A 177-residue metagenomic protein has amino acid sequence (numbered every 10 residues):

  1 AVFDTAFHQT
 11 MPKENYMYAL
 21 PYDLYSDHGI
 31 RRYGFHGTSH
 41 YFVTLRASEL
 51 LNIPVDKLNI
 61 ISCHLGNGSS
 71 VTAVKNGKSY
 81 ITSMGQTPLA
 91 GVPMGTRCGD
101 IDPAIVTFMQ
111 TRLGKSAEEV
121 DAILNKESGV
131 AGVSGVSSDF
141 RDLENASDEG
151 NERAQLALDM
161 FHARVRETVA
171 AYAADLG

Functional and structural regions predicted by a protein language model:
F3-H8, E127: Short glycine-enriched loops at secondary-structure junctions
F7-Q110: Glycine-rich phosphate-binding loop of actin/hexokinase-like ATP-binding domains
G34-F42, S69, D100-A104, K115 (+5 more regions): Conserved active-site and cofactor/substrate-binding residues in soluble primary-metabolism enzymes
A47-P54, V169-G177: Phosphate/pyrophosphate-binding loops at sites that engage ATP/ADP/AMP, CoA/4′-phosphopantetheine, polyphosphate
L50-K57, R112-E119, A146-R153: Short, glycine- and charge-enriched coil/turn segments that flank and shape catalytic ligand pockets
M109-V136: Oxyanion-binding "anion nests"
A122, G129-V133, F140-D175: Adenine-nucleotide phosphate-binding core of ATP-dependent small-molecule kinases
